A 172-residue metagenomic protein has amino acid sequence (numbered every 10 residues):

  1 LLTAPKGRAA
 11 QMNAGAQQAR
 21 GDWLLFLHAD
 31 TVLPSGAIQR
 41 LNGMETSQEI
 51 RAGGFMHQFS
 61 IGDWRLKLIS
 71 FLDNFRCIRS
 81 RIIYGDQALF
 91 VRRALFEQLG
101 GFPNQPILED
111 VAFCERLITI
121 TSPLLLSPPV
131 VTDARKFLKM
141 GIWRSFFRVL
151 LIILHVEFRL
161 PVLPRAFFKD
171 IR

Functional and structural regions predicted by a protein language model:
L1-Q18: Conserved donor nucleotide-binding strand/loop of the catalytic core
R20-G21, D86-L99: Conserved nucleotide-sugar donor-binding and metal-coordinating catalytic region shared by glycosyltransferases
L24: Short aromatic/hydrophobic "clamp" motif used to bind/position activated sugar donors
H28-V32: The conserved acidic donor/metal-binding loop of glycosyltransferases
S35-R65: Conserved donor NDP-sugar-binding/catalytic core segment of glycosyltransferases
I82-V91, P123, P129-V131: Short glycine- and hydrophobic/aromatic-rich loop-to-beta-strand nucleating segment in the catalytic cores
I107-F113: Acidic donor-binding loop at a coil-to-helix junction in glycosyltransferase catalytic cores that engages
E115-R172: Hydrophobic helical membrane-anchoring modules
